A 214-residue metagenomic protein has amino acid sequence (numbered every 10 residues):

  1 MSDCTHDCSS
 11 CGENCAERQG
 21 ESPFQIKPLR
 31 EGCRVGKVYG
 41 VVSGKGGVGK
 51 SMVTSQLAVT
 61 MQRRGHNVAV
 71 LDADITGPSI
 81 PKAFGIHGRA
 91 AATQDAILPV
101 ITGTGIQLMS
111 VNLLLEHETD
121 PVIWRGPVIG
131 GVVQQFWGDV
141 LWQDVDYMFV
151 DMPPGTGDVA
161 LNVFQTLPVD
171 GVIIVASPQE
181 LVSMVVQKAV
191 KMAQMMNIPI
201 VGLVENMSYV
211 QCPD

Functional and structural regions predicted by a protein language model:
M1-K45: Extreme N-terminal, non-catalytic leader segments that precede Walker-type/kinase nucleotide-binding cores
G32, G77, G126-Q134, G157 (+2 more regions): Amphipathic alpha-helical transducer elements in NTP-driven molecular machines
V35, G46, D72, I80 (+5 more regions): Residue-level signature of catalytic and energy-coupling elements of molecular machines, predominantly ATP/GTP-dependent
K37-I75, V190: Walker A/P-loop phosphate-binding motif and the immediately C-terminal alpha-helix
K50-Q56, G77-P81, M152-A160, V182-V185: Short glycine/serine/threonine-rich phosphate/pyrophosphate-binding segments that cradle anionic phosphate groups
N67-A69, A73-E118, I123, G130: Phosphate-binding loop that captures ATP/GTP phosphates
L115-T166: Phosphate-binding/switch loop-helix module in NTP-utilizing enzymes
D146-Y147, P153-D214: Conserved catalytic-core segment of NTP-binding enzymes
